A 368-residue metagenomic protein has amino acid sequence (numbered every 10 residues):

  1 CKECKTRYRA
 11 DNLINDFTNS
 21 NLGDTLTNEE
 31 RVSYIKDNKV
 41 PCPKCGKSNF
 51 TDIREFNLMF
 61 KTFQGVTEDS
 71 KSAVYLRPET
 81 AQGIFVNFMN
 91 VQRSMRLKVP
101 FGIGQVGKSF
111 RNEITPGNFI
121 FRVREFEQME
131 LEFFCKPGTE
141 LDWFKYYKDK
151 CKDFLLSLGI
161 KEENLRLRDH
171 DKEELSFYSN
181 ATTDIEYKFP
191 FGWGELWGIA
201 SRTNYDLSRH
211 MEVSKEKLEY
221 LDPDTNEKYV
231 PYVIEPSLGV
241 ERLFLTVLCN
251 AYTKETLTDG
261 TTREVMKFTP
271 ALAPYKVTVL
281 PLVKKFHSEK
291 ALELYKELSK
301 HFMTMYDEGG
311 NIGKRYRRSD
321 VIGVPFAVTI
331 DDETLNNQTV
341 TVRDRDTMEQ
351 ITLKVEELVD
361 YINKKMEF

Functional and structural regions predicted by a protein language model:
K2-F368: NTP/phosphate- and nucleic-acid-binding module
